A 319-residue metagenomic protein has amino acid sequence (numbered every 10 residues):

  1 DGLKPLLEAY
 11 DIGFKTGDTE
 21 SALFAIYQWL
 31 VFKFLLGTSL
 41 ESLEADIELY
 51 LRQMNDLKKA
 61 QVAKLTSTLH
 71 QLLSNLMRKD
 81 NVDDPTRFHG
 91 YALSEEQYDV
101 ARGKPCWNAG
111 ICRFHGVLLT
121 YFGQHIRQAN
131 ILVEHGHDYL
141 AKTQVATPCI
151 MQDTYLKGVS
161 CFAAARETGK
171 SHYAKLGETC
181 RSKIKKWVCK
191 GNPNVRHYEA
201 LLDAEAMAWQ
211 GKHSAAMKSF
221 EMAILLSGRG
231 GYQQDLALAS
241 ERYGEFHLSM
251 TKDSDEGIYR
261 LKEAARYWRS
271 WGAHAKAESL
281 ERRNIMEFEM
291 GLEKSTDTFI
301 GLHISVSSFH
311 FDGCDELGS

Functional and structural regions predicted by a protein language model:
D1-S39, A45-K58: Hydrophobic, small-residue-rich alpha-helical packing segments that form membrane-like cores
S21, A45, L49, L238 (+4 more regions): Low-complexity, compositionally biased segments
Y27-T38, S249, R283-T296: Compositionally biased, low-complexity linear motifs
S39, A92-E95, H310, E316: Helix N-terminus capping/helix-initiation residues
E41, I47-M290: Helix-coil-helix junctions within alpha-helical repeat/solenoid scaffolds
R282-G318: Intrinsically disordered or compositionally simple regulatory linkers and C-terminal tails in signal-transduction
